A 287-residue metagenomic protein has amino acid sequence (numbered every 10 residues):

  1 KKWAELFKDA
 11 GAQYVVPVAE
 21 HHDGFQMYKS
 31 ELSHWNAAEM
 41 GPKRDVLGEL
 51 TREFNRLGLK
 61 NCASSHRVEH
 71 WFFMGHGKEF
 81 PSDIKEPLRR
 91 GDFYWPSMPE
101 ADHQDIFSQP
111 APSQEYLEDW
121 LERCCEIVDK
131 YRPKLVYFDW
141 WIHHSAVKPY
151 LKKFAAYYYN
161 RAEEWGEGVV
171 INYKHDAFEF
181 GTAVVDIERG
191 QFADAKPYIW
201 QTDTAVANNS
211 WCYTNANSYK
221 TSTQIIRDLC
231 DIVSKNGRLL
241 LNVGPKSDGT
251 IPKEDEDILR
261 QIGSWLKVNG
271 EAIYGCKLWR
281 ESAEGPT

Functional and structural regions predicted by a protein language model:
K1-T287: Mature catalytic domains of secreted/periplasmic carbohydrate-active enzymes
